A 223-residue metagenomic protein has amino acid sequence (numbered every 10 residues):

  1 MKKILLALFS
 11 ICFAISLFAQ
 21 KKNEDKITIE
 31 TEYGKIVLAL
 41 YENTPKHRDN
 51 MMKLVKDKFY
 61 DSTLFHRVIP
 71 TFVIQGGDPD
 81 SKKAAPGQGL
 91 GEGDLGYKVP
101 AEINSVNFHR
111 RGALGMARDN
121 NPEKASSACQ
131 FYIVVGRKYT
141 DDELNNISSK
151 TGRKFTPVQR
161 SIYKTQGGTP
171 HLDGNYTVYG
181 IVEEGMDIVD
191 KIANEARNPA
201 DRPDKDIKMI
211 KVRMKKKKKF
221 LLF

Functional and structural regions predicted by a protein language model:
M1-K22: Bacterial Sec-dependent N-terminal signal peptides
L17-F223: Cyclophilin-like peptidyl-prolyl cis-trans isomerases
